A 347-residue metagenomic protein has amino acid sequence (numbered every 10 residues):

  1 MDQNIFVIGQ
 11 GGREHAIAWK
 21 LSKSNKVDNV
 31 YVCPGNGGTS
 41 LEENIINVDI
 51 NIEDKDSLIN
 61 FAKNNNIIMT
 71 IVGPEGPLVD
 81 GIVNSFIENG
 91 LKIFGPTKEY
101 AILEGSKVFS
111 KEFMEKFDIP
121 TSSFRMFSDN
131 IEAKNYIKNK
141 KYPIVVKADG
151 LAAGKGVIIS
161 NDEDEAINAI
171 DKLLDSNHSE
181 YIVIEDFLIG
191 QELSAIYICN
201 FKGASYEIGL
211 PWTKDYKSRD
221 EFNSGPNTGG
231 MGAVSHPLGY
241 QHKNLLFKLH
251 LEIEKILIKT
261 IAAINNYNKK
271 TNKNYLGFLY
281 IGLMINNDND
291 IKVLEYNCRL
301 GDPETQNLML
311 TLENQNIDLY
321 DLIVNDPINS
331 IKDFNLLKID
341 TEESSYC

Functional and structural regions predicted by a protein language model:
M1-K98: ATP-binding N-terminal substructure of ATP-dependent carboxylate-amine bond-forming enzymes
V7, V32-C33, I71-V72, I93-P96 (+6 more regions): General beta-strand structural signal in soluble alpha/beta enzymes
L41-E43, I102-V108, D220-E221: Short, charged, surface-exposed secondary-structure boundary motifs
N47-E53, R125-D129, S160: Short acidic-hydrophobic, aromatic-tinged amphipathic segments that line or gate anion-handling sites
F94-G156: A conserved helix-loop-beta module that forms one wall/lid of the active-site cleft in ATP-utilizing catalytic domains
G156-P303: Internal nucleotide-binding/catalytic subdomain
D290-L322: Active-site loop ensemble at the mouth of alpha/beta enzyme cores that anchors a bound cofactor
N325-C347: A glycine-rich beta-turn/hairpin centered on an aromatic-Pro dipeptide
